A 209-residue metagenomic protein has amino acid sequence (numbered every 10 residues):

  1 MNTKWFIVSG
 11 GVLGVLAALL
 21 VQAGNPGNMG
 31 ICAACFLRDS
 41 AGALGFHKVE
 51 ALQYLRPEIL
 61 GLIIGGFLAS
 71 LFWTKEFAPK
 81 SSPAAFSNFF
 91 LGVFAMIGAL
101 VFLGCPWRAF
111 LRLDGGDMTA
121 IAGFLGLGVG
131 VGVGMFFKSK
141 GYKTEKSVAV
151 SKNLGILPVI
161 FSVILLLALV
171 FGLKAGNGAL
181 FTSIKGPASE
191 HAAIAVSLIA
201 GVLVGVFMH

Functional and structural regions predicted by a protein language model:
M1-H209: Membrane-interfacial helix-loop segments of redox and metal-homeostasis proteins, especially TM-loop-TM junctions
